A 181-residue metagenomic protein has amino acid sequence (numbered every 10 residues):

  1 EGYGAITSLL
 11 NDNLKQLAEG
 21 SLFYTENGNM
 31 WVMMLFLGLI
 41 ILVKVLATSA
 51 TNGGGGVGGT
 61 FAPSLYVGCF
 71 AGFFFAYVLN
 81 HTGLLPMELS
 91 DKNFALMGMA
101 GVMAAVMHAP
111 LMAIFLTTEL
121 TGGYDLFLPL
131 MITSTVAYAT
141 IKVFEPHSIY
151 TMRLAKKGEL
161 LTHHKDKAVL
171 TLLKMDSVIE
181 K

Functional and structural regions predicted by a protein language model:
E1-D176: Alpha-helical transmembrane segments and immediately membrane-proximal extracytoplasmic
I179-K181: Helix-loop-beta junctions that constitute the ligand-sensing/allosteric loops of cytosolic regulatory sensor domains
